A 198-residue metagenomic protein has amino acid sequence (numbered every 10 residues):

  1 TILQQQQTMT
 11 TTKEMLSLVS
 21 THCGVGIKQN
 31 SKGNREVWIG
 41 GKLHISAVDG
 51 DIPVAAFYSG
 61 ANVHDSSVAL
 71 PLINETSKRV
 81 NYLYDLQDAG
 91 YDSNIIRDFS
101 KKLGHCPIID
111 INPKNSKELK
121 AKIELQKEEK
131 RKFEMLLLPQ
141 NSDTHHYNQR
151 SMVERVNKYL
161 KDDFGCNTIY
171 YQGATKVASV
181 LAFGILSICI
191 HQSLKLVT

Functional and structural regions predicted by a protein language model:
T1-K102: Polybasic low-complexity intrinsically disordered regions
I73, G104, I188-H191: Generic helix-packing signal
A89-D162: Helix-centered, glycine/charged polyanion-binding patches within enzymatic domains that contact phosphate-containing
P139-T198: Basic, amphipathic alpha-helical segments enriched in Lys/Arg and hydrophobic/aromatic residues
